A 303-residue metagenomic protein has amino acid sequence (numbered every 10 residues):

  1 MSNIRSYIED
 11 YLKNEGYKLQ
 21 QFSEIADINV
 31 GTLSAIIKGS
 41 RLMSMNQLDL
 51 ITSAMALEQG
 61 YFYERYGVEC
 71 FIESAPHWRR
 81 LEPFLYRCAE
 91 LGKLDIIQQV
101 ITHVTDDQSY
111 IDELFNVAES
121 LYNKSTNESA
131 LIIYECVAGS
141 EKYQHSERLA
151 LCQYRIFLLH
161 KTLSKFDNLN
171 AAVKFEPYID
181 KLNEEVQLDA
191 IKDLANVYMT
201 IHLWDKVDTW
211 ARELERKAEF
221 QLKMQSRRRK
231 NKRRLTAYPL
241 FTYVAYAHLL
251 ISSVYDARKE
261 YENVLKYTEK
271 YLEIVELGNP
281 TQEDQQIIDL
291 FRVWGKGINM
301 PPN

Functional and structural regions predicted by a protein language model:
M1-A172, Q187: Flexible inter-repeat linkers and adjacent short helices within tandem amphipathic alpha-helical repeat scaffolds
Y86-I97, Y122-Y134, K161-K174, W204-R229 (+1 more regions): Helix-turn-helix repeat elements of alpha-solenoid scaffolds
V100-D107, V137-E147, E176-E185, A218-L240 (+1 more regions): Flexible helix-coil transition and linker loops at the boundaries of alpha-helical arrays
V173, E184-V207: Fungal eukaryote-biased detector of long internal structured cores
H248-S253, A257-N303: Long, charge-rich C-terminal accessory regions
